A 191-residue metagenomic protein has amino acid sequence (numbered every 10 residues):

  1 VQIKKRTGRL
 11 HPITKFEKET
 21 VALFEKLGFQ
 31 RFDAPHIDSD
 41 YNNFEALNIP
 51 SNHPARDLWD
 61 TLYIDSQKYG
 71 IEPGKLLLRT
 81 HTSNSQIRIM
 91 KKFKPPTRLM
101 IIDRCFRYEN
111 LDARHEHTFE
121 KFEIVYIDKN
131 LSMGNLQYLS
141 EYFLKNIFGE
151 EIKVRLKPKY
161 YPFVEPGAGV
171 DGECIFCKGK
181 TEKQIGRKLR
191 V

Functional and structural regions predicted by a protein language model:
Q2-V191: TRNA-recognition modules of translation machinery and tRNA-sensing kinases, especially anticodon-binding
